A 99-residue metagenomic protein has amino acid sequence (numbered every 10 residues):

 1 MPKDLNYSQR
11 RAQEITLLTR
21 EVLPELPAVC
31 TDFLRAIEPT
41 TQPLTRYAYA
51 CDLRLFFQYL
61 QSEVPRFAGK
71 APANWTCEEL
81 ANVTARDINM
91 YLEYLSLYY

Functional and structural regions predicted by a protein language model:
M1-L18: N-terminal helical hairpins
K3, E25-A28, A73: Generic low-complexity segments that are intrinsically disordered, proline-rich and/or Lys/Arg-biased
N6, L18-T19, R35, A81: Compositionally biased amphipathic helical and low-complexity segments enriched in hydrophobic
L17-L34: Short alpha-helical hairpin
C30-L44, R54-Y99: N-terminal core-binding DNA-recognition domain of tyrosine recombinases/integrases
